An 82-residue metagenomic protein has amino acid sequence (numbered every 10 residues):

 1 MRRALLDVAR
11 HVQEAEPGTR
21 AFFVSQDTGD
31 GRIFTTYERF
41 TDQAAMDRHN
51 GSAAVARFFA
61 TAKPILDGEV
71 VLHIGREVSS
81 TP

Functional and structural regions predicted by a protein language model:
M1-T19: Short amphipathic alpha-helical segments
R3-D7, H49-A54: Short amphipathic alpha-helices in soluble, non-transmembrane regions that often serve as interface/regulatory elements
R10-Q13, D47, A56, A60-K63: Solvent-exposed, non-membrane alpha-helical residues enriched in polar/charged side chains
E14-E16, E38, E69, E77: Glutamate identity and glutamate-enriched acidic tracts
G18-R20, A53, G68: A generic structural signal for short beta-strands and their flanking turns/coil linkers
A21-N50, V71: Short, well-ordered beta-strand segments in beta-rich or mixed alpha/beta enzyme and ligand-binding folds
F23-R32, F58-P82: Glycine-rich beta-strand-turn "strand-cap" elements at beta-sheet edges
